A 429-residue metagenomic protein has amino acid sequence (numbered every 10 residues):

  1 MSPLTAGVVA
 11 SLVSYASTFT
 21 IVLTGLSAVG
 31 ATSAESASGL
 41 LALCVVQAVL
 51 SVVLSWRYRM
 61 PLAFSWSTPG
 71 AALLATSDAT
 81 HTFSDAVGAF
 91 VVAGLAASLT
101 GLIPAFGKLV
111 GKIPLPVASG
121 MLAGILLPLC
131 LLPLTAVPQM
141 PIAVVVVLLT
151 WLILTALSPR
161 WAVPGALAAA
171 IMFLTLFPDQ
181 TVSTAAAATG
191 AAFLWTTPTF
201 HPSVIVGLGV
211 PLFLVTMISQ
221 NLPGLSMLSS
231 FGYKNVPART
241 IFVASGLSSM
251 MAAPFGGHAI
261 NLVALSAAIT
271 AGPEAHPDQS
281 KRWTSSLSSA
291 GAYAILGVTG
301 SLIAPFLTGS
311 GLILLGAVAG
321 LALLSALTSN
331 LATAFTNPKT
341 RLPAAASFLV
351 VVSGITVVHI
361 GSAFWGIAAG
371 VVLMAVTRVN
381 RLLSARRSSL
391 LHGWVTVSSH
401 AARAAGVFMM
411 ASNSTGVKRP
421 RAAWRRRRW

Functional and structural regions predicted by a protein language model:
M1-S38, L167-A238: Helix-loop-helix hairpins and the membrane-proximal interhelical loops of multi-pass alpha-helical transport proteins
P3-L23, L41-M121, N235-L324: Helix-loop-helix junctions within the multi-pass membrane cores of secondary transporters/permeases
L4, V146, V206, V243-L247 (+1 more regions): Alpha-helical membrane-protein architecture signal
S27, G111, S229, A253 (+1 more regions): Short polybasic/polar patches that bind polyanions
T32, R160, Y233-K234, H258 (+1 more regions): Short coil/loop linkers at secondary-structure junctions
T80-T184, S288-R387: Membrane-embedded alpha-helical modules
S158-P164, L222-A244, H276-S280: Hydrophobic, small-residue-rich membrane helices and short re-entrant helix-turn-helix hairpins that build
S389, W394, S398-T415, R419-W429: Low-acidity, Ser/Thr- and Arg-rich intrinsically disordered low-complexity segments
